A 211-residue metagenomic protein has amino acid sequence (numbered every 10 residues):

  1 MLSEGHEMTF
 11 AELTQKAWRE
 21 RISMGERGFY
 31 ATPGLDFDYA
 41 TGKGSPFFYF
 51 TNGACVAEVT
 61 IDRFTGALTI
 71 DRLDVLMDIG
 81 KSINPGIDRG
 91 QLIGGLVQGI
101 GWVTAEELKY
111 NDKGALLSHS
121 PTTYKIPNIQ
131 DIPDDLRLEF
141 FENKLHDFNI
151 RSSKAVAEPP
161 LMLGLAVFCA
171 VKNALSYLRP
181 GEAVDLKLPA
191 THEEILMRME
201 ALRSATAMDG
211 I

Functional and structural regions predicted by a protein language model:
M1-I211: C-terminal catalytic domains of large/alpha subunits in multi-subunit enzymes
